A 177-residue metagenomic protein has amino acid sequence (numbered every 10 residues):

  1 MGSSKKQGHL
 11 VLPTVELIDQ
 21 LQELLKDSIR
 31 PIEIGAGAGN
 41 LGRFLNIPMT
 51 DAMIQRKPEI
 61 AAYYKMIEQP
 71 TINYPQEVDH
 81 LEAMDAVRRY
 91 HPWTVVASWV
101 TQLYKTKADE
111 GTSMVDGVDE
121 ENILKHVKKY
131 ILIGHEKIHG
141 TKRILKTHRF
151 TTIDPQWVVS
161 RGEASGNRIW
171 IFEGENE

Functional and structural regions predicted by a protein language model:
M1-K26: S-adenosyl-L-methionine
S28-G37: Conserved class I S-adenosyl-L-methionine
G39-R43: Glycine-rich SAM-binding Motif I of class I
M49-I54, G134: Conserved acidic E/D residue at the C-terminus of a beta-strand in Rossmann-like folds
M53-T94: S-adenosyl-L-methionine
V95-S98, L132: Redox-cofactor binding/interface segments in oxidoreductases and associated redox assembly factors
V100-L103: Short glycine-rich anion-binding loops that position phosphate/pyrophosphate groups of nucleotides and phosphorylated
K105-N176: C-terminal substrate-binding/active-site "lid" region of AdoMet-derived donor-dependent transferases
